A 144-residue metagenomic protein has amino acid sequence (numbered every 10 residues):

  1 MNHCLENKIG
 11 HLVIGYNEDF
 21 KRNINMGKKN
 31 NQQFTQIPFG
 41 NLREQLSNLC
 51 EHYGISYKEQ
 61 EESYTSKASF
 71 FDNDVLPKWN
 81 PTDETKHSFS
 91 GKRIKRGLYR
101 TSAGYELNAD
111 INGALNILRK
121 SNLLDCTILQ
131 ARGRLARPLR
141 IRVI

Functional and structural regions predicted by a protein language model:
C4, I9-N17, K58: Short glycine-rich phosphate-binding loop at a beta-alpha junction
I14-F34: RNase H catalytic domain
N31-T35, G40-I144: Positively charged, low-complexity nucleic-acid-binding target-recognition regions
